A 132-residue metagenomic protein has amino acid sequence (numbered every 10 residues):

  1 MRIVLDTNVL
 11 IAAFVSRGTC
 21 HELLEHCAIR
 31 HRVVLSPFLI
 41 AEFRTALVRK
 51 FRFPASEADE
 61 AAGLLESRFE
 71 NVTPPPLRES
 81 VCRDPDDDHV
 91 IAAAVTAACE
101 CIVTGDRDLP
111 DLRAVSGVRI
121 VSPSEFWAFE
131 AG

Functional and structural regions predicted by a protein language model:
M1-L35: Short, well-structured N-terminal submotif of metal-dependent ribonuclease cores
D6-T7, L35-S36, G105-D106, S122-P123: A secondary-structure boundary/capping signal
A12-F14, A46, L112, F129-E130: Residues that scaffold the ATP/ADP-binding catalytic core of kinase and kinase-like folds
R17, I40-A41, L109, W127: Alpha-helix N-cap/helix-start and coil->helix boundary motif
H26-R78: PIN-domain endoribonuclease scaffold, especially VapC-family toxins
A41-E42, L77-C82, F126-A131: A short acidic, often aromatic-flanked loop/helix-cap motif at beta-alpha or helix-coil junctions that lines enzyme
S67-I102, R107: Active-site neighborhoods of divalent-metal-dependent phosphate/nucleic-acid chemistry enzymes
E100-C101, R107-G132: Acidic, PIN/NYN-like endoribonuclease modules and their adjacent C-terminal/linker elements
